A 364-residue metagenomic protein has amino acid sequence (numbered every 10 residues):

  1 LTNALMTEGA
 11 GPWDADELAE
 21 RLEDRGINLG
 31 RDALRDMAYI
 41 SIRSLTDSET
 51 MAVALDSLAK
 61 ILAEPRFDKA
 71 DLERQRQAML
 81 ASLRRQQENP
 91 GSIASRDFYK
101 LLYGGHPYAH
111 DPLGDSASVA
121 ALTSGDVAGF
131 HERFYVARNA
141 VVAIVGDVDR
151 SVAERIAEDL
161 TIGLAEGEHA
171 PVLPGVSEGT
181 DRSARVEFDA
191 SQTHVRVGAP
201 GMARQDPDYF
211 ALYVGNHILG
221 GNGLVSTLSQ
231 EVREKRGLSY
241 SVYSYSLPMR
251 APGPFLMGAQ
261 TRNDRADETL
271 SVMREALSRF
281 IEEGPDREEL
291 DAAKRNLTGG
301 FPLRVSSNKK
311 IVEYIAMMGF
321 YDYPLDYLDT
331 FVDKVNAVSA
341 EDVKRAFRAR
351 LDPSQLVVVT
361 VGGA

Functional and structural regions predicted by a protein language model:
L1-A4, W13-L62, R76, L80 (+5 more regions): M16 family metallopeptidases and their MPP-like homologs
L1-E8, L212: Active-site recognition of the HExxH zinc-binding catalytic motif
T7, R150-S151, T161-E166: Bacterial peptidoglycan biogenesis and beta-lactam-recognition machinery
R85-E88, D181-S191, G299-L303: Short, low-order "capping/linker" segments at domain edges
G91, R96, S124-L160, Q355-L356: Non-catalytic, conformational "gating/processing" segments within enzyme and secreted inhibitor domains
V119-L122, V127, V232: Alpha-helical scaffold elements lining the catalytic groove of polysaccharide deacetylases
A128-R133, D181-E187, A346-F347: Short, surface-exposed beta-strand/loop micro-motifs that present aromatic residues
H169-V225: His/Glu-based metal-binding/catalytic segments typifying zinc-dependent metallopeptidases
